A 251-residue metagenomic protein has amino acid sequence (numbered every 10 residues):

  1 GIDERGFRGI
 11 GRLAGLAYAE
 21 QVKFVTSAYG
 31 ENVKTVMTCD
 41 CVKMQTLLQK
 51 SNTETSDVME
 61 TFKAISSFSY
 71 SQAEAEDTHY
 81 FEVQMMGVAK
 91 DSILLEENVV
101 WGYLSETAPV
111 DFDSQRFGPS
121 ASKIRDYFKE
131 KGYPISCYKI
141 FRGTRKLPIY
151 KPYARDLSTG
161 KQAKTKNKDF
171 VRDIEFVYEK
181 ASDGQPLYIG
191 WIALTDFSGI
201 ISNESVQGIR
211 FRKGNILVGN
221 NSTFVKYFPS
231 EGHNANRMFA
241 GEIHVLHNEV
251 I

Functional and structural regions predicted by a protein language model:
G1-R5, G30-S202, V206-Q207, L217-V218: Interdomain "switch/hinge" adjacent to the Bergerat
I2-A19: Glycine-rich phosphate-binding loop
A14, K23, E82-Q84: Residues within well-ordered beta-strands of beta-sheet-rich folds
Y18-V22, H79, S136, V206-G208 (+1 more regions): Short glycine-/polar-rich loops that comprise or flank the Walker A/P-loop and associated switch/sensor motifs
F24-G30: A short beta-strand-to-loop motif within the catalytic HATPase_c
V25, Q84-M86, F141, R212 (+1 more regions): Residue-level recognition of well-ordered beta-strand positions that form the cores of beta-sheet-rich folds across
I201-I251: GHKL/Bergerat-fold ATPase module
